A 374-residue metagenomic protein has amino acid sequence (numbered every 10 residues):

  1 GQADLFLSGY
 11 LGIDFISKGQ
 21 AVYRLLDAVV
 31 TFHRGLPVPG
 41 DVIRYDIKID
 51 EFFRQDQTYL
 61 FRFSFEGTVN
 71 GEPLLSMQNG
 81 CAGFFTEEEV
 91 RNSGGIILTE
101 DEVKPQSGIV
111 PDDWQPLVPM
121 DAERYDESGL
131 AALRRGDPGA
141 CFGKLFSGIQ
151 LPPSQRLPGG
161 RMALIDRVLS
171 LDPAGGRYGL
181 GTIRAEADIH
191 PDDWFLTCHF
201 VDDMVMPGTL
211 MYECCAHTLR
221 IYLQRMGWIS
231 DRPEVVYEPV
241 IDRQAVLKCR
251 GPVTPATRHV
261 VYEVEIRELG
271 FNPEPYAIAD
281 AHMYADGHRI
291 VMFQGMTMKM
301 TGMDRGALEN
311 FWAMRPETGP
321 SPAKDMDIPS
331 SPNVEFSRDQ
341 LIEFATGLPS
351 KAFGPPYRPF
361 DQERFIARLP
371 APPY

Functional and structural regions predicted by a protein language model:
G1-K18, V168, D188-D192, V205-V235 (+1 more regions): Active-site helix/loop of acyl-thioester processing domains in fatty-acid/polyketide metabolism, spanning hotdog-fold
F6-I43, I221-V260: Extended, compositionally biased
K18-Y23, V29-P39, D50-E72, Q78-M206 (+5 more regions): Non-catalytic linker/capping segments at the edges of enzyme domains
I43-I49, V260-I266: Short tryptophan-centered beta-strand motifs in secreted/extracellular beta-sheet-rich domains of glycan-recognition
